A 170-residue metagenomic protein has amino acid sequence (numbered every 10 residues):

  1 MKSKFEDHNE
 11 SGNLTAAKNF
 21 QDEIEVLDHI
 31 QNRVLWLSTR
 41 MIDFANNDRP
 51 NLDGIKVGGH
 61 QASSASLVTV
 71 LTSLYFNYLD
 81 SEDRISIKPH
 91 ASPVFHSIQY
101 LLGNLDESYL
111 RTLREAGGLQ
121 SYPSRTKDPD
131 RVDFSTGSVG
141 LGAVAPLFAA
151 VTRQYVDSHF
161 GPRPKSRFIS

Functional and structural regions predicted by a protein language model:
M1-W36: Generic start-of-chain signal for non-secretory N-termini
D22-V34, S38, I42-P50, H60-S170: Cofactor-binding active-site loop characterized by glycine-rich and histidine/acidic residues
